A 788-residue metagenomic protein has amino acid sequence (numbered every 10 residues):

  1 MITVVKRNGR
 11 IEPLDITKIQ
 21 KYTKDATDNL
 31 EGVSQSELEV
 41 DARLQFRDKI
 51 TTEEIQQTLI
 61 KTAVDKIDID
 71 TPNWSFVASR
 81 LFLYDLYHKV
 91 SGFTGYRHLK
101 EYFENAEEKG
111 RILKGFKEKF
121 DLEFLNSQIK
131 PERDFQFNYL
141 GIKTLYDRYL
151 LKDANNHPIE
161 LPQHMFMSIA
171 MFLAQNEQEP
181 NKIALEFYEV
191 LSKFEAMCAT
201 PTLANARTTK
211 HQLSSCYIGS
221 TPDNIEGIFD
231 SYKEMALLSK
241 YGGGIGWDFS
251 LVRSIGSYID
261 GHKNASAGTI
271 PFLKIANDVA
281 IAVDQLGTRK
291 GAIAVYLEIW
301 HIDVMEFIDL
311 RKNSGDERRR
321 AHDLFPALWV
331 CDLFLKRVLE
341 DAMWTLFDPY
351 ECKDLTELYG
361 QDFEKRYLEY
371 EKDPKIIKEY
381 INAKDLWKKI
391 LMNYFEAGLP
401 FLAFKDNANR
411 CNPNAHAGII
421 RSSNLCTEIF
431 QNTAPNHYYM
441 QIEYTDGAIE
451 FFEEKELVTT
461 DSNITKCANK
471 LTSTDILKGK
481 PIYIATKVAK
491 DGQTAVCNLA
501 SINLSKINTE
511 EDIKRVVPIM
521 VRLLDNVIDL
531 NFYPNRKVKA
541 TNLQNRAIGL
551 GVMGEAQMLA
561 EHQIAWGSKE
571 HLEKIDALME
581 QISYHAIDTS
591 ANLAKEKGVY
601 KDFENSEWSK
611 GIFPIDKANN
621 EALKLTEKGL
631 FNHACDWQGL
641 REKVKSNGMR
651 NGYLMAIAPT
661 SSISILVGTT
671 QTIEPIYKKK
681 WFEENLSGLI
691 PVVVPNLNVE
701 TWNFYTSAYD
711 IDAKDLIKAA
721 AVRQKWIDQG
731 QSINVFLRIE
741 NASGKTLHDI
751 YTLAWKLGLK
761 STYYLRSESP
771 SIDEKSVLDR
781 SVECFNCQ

Functional and structural regions predicted by a protein language model:
R10, V33-M167, K182-Y188: Core nucleic-acid recognition elements
S36-D48, T52, S254-I293, T486 (+6 more regions): A structural-propensity feature for long, helix-poor, extended segments
D41-A42, I60-A63, A78-Y84, V190 (+12 more regions): A glycine-rich phosphate-binding loop feature that marks nucleotide/adenosyl-phosphate handling sites
I50, D65, F137-K152, L191-N205 (+3 more regions): Core structural elements
D85, K89-E132, S214-D491, A495-S501 (+5 more regions): Active-site cavity-forming subdomains of large catalytic enzyme subunits
E118-F124, K130-T144, F430-Q431, L524 (+5 more regions): Catalytic alpha/beta core of large soluble enzyme barrels
Q128-T144, R148, N176-K210, A236 (+1 more regions): Conserved oxyanion/phosphate-binding beta-strand-loop segments in alpha/beta enzyme cores
P201, V517-K539, I564-T660, Q731-S732 (+1 more regions): Internal maturation/activation junctions in enzymes
